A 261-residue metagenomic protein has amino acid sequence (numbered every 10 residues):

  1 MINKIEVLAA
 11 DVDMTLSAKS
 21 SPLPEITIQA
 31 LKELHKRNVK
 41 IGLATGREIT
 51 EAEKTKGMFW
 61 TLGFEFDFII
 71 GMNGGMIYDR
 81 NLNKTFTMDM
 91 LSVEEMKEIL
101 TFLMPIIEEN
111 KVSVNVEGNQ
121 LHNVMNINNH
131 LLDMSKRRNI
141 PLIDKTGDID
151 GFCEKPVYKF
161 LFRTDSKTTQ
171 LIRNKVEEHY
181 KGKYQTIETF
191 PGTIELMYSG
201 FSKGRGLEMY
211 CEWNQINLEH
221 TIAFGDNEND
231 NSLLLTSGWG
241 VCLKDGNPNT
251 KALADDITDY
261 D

Functional and structural regions predicted by a protein language model:
I2-V7, L23-P24, E195-D261: Mg2+-dependent phosphoryl-transfer enzymes with acidic/Ser/Thr/Gly-rich catalytic loops
E6-D11, G42-L43: Short, hydrophobic/glycine-enriched beta-strand segments
E25-H130: Active-site phosphate-binding/coordination module
N38-G42, F66-D67, K159, E219-T221 (+1 more regions): Short active-site oxyanion
L62-E65, N73, Y180-G182, T236-S237 (+1 more regions): Short, structured coil segments at secondary-structure junctions
F102-F224: Conserved acidic, metal-coordinating active-site core of Asp-based, Mg2+-dependent phosphoryl-transfer enzymes
